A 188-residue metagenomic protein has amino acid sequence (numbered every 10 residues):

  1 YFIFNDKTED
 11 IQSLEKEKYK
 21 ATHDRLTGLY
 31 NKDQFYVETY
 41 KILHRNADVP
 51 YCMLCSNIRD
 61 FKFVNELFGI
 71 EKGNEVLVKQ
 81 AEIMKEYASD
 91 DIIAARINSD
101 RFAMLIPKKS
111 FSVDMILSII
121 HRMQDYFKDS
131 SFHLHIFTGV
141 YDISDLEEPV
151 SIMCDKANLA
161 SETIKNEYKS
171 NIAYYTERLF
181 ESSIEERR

Functional and structural regions predicted by a protein language model:
Y1, E38, E185-R188: Active-site core of bacterial EAL-family cyclic-dinucleotide phosphodiesterase domains
Y1-D6, C55: PAS-family sensory domains
N5-E15: PAS-associated C-terminal cap
E15-H23, T27-C52, R59-S89, A95-S99 (+4 more regions): Conserved long alpha-helical elements within nucleotide-processing catalytic cores of c-di-GMP signaling and class III
R45, S144, V150, L159-R188: C-di-GMP signaling machinery
C52-L54, A95, G139-Y141, A173: Conserved beta-strand cores of small sensory beta-sandwich domains that regulate signal transduction, primarily PAS/PAC
A95-N98, M123-G139, K165: Catalytic core regions of nucleotide second-messenger enzymes
L105-I116, S130-S131, H135-M153, A160 (+1 more regions): Catalytic strand-loop-helix junctions within cyclic-nucleotide turnover domains
